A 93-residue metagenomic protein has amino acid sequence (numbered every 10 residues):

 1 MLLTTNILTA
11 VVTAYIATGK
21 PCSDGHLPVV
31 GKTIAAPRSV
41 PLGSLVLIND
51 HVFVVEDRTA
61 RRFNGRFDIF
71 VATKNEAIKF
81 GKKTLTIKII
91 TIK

Functional and structural regions predicted by a protein language model:
M1-K93: Solvent-exposed, well-ordered loop and adjacent helix/strand elements within mature globular domains that form
